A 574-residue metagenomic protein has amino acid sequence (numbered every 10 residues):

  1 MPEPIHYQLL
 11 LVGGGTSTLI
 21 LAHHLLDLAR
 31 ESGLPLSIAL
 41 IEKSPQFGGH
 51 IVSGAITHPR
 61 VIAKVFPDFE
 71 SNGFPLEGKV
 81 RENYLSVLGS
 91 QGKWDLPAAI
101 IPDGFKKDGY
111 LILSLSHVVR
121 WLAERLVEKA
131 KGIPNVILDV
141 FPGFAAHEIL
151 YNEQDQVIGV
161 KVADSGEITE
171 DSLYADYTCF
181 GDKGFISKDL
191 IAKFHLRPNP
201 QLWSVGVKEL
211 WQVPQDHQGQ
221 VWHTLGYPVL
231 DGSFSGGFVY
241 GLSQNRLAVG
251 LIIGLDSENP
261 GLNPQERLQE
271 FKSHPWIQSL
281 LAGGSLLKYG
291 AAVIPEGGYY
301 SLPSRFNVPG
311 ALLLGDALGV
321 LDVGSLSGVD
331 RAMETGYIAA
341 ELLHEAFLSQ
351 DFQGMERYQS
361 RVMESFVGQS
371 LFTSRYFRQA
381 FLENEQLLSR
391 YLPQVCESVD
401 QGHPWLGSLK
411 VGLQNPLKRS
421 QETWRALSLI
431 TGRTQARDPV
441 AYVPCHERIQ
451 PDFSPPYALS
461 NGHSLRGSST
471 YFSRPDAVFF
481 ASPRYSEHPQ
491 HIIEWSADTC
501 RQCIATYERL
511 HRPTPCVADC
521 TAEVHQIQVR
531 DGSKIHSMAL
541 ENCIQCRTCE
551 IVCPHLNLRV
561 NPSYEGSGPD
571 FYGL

Functional and structural regions predicted by a protein language model:
P4-A39: N-terminal Rossmann-like FAD-binding beta1-loop-alpha1 element of flavoenzymes
H24, L34, S116, W121 (+1 more regions): Predominantly flavin-linked oxidoreductase catalytic cores and closely associated redox partners
P35, K43-G92: N-terminal FAD cofactor-binding segment of flavoenzymes
I62, G254-A292, L312, M355 (+1 more regions): Flavin-binding catalytic cores
L76, V80, L85-G89, V367 (+2 more regions): Ferredoxin-type iron-sulfur electron-transfer modules and their immediate structural context
W94-R120, I252-G254: Helix-loop-beta segment of a Rossmann-like dinucleotide-binding subdomain
F306-G324: Short FAD-binding loop at a beta-strand-to-alpha-helix junction that anchors the flavin cofactor in diverse
G319, V323-S325, Y337, E341-L388 (+1 more regions): Active-site-proximal substrate-binding core of FAD-dependent oxidoreductases
